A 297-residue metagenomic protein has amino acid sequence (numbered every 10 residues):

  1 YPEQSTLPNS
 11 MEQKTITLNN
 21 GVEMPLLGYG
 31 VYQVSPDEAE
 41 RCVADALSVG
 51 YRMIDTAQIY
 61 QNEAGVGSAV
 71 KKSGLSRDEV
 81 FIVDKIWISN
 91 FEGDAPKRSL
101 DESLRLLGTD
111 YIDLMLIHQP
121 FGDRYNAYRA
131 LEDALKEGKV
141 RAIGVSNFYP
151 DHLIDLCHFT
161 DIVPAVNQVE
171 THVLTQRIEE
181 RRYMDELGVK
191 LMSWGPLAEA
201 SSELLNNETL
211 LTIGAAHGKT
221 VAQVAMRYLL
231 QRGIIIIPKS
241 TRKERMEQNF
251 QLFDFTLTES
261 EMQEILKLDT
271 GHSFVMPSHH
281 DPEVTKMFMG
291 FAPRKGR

Functional and structural regions predicted by a protein language model:
P8-V80, L197, F291-R297: N-terminal binding-site loop/beta-alpha segment at the start of enzyme catalytic domains that lines or forms
V34-D37, A57-G65, S89-D94, P120-Y125 (+2 more regions): Acidic-and-aromatic substrate-binding clefts and catalytic sites of carbohydrate-active enzymes
S35-A46, E92-L106, L153: Short, acidic/polar
Y51, T109-I112, V140, P164: A structural motif
G67-R77, D101-G108, D133-L135, C157-T160 (+1 more regions): Acidic (Asp/Glu)-rich catalytic clusters
N90-L107, D113-A127: Glycine/small-residue-rich loop that forms an oxyanion/phosphate-binding "nest" at active or ligand-binding sites
Q119-R297: Beta/alpha (TIM)-barrel catalytic core signal, keyed to glycine-rich beta->alpha loops juxtaposed to Asp/Glu that bind
